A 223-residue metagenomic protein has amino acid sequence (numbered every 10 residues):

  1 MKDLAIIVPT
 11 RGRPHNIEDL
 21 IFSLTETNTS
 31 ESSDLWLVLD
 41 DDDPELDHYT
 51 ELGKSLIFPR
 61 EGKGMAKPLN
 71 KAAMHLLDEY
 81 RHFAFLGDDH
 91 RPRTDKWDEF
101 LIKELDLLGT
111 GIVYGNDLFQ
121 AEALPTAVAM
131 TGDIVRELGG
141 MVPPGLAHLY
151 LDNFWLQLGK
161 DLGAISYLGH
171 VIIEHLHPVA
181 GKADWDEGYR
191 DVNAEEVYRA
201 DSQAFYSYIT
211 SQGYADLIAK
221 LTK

Functional and structural regions predicted by a protein language model:
M1-S23: N-proximal low-complexity "stem/linker" segments adjacent to membrane-targeting elements
V8-P9, E31-D43, F58-E61: Short beta-strand/loop segment that forms part of the nucleotide-sugar
N16, N153-K223: C-terminal catalytic/acceptor-binding lobe
D19-S33: Short, acidic, metal-binding catalytic loop of nucleotide-sugar glycosyltransferases
R60-L69, A73, R93, A121 (+1 more regions): A short, glycine-/small-residue-rich helix N-cap motif at loop->alpha-helix starts within glycosyltransferase
N70-H82: Active-site nucleotide-sugar/metal-binding loop of Leloir-type enzymes
Y80-R91: Short beta-strand-to-loop acidic/aromatic patch adjacent to the donor-nucleotide binding site
H90-A127, G132-D133: Conserved donor NDP-sugar-binding/catalytic core segment of glycosyltransferases
